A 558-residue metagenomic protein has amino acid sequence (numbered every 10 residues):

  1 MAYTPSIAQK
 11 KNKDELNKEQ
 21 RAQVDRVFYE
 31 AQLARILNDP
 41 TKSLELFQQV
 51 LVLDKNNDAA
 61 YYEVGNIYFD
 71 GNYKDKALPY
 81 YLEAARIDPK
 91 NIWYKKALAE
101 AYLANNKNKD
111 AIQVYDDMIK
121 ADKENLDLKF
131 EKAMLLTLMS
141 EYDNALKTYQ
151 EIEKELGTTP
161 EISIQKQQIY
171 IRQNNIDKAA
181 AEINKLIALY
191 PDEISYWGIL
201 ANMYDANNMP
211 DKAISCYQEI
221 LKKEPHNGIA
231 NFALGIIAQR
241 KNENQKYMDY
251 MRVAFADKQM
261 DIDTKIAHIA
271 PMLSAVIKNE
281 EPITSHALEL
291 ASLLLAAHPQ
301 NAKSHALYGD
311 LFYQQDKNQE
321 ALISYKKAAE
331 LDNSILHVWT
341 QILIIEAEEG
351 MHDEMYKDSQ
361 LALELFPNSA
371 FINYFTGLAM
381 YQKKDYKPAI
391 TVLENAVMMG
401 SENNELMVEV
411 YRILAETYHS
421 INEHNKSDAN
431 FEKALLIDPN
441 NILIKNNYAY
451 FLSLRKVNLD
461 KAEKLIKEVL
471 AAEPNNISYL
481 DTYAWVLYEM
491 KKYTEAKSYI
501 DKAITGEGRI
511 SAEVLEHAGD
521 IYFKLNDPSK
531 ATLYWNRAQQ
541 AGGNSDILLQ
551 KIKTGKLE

Functional and structural regions predicted by a protein language model:
Y3-E63, D70-D75, P79-L82, R86 (+5 more regions): N-terminal leader/linker segments that initiate helical-solenoid repeat arrays
A22-Y29, A256-I277, Q300-K303, E409 (+1 more regions): Amphipathic alpha-helical repeat scaffolds of TPR domains
V24-D25, D58-A59, I92-W93, L126-D127 (+12 more regions): Helix-start (N-cap) detector for alpha-helical repeat units in TPR-like alpha-solenoids, especially tetratricopeptide
Q32, N66, E100, M134 (+10 more regions): Residue-level recognition of tetratricopeptide repeat
I36-L37, D70-G71, A104-N105, L138-M139 (+14 more regions): Register position in tetratricopeptide repeats
L53, I87, A121-D122, E155-L156 (+11 more regions): Structural marker of alpha-solenoid helical repeat scaffolds
E63, A97, E131, Q165 (+12 more regions): Canonical tetratricopeptide repeat
